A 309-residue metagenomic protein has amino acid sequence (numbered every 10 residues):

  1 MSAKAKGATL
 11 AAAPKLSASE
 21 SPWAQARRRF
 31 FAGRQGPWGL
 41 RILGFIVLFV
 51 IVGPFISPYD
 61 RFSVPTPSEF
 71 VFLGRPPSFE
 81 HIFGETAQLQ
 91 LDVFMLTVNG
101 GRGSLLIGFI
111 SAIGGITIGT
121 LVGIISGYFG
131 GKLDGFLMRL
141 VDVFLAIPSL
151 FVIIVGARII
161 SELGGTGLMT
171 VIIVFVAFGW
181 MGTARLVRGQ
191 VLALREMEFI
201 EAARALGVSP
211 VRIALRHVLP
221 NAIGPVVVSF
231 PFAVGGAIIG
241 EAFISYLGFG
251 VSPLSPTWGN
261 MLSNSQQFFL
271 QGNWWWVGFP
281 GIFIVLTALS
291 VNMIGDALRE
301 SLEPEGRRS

Functional and structural regions predicted by a protein language model:
M1-I116, T120, I124-I125, K132 (+5 more regions): Gly/Trp-centered helix-boundary motif
I46, I124, I154-R158, F175 (+6 more regions): Transmembrane alpha-helix boundary and packing residues in multipass membrane permease domains and related
E80-T86, G114-I118, G127-Y128, L133-A193 (+3 more regions): Generic hydrophobic transmembrane alpha-helix motif, especially the helices
T86-L91, Y128-F129, A202-R212, R216-N221 (+1 more regions): Short helix-to-coil transition segments within interhelical loops that connect adjacent transmembrane helices
V93-G100, L140, V187, V191 (+3 more regions): Short hydrophobic alpha-helical segments within the ABC transporter permease transmembrane module
R102-G114, I118, V211-I244, V291: Transmembrane alpha-helices
L150-I154, F243-G272, W276: Short juxtamembrane loops and helix-capping segments at transmembrane helix boundaries of multi-pass membrane proteins
G189-F199, A297-E305: Transmembrane helix boundary and interhelical loop/hinge segments in multi-pass membrane proteins
